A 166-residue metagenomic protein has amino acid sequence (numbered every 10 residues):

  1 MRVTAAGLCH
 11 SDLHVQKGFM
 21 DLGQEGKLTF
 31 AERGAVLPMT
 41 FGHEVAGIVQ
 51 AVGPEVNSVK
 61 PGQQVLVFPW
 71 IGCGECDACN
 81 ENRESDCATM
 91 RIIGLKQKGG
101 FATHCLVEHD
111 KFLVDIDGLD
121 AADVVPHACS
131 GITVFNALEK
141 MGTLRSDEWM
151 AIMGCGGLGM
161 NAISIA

Functional and structural regions predicted by a protein language model:
M1-A6, D21-D77, D117-L119: Glycine-rich beta-strand-centered segment in the early N-terminal region that forms part of a ligand/cofactor-binding
H10, G72-D86: Local cysteine-cluster metal-coordination motifs and their immediate loop/turn environment, predominantly Fe-S cluster
D12, G47-V49, G62, C76 (+3 more regions): Buried hydrophobic positions in well-ordered alpha/beta secondary-structure cores of metabolic enzymes
H14-D21: Short Gly/aromatic-enriched secondary-structure transition segments
D21, C87-I93: Short cysteine/histidine-rich zinc-coordinating motifs and their immediately flanking basic loops
D77-A78, K96-E108: A structural motif shared across PLP-dependent enzymes of the aminotransferase-like
G118-A166: Mid-domain Rossmann-like dinucleotide-binding core that forms the NAD(H)/NADP(H) cofactor-binding site
